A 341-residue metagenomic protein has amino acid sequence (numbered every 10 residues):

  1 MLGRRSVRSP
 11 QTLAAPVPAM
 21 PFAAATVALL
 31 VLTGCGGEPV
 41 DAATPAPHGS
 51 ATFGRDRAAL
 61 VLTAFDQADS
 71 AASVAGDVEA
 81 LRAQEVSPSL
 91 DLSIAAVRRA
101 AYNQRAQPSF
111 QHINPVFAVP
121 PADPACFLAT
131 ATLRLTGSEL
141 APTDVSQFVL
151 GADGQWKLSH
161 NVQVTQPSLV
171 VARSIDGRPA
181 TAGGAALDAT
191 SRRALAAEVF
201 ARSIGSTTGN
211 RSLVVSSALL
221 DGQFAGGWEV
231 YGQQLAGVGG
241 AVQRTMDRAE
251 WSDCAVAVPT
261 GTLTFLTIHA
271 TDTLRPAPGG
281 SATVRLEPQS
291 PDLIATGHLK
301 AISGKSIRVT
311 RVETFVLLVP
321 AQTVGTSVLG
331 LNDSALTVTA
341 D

Functional and structural regions predicted by a protein language model:
L2-A23: Bacterial N-terminal signal peptides that target proteins for export
V31-G34: C-terminal motif of bacterial Sec signal peptides marking the signal peptidase cleavage site
G36-P39: Bacterial signal peptide processing site
H48-A100, A172-A241: Core segments of small alpha/beta cavity-forming domains
L62-D69, D123-S159, R193-I204, T262-L266 (+1 more regions): Short, structured motif recognition centered on aromatic/hydrophobic residues
R98-T143, G240-P288: Surface-exposed, charged secondary-structure patches
S138-T190, L293, K300-D341: Short beta-strand edge/turn micro-motifs at domain boundaries
P278-S306: Mixed-charge, low-complexity intrinsically disordered segments
